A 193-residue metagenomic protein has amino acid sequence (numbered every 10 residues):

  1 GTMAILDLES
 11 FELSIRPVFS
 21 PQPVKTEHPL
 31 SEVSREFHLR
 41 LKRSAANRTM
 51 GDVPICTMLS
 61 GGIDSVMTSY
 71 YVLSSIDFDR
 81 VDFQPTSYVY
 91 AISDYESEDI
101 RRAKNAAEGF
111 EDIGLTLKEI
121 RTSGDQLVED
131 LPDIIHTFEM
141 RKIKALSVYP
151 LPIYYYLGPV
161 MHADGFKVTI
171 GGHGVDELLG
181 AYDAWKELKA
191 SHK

Functional and structural regions predicted by a protein language model:
G1-S20: Non-catalytic substrate-recognition/targeting regions of SAM-dependent transferases
L8, P21-K193: ATP-dependent adenylate-handling active sites, centered on carboxylate activation for C-N bond formation
